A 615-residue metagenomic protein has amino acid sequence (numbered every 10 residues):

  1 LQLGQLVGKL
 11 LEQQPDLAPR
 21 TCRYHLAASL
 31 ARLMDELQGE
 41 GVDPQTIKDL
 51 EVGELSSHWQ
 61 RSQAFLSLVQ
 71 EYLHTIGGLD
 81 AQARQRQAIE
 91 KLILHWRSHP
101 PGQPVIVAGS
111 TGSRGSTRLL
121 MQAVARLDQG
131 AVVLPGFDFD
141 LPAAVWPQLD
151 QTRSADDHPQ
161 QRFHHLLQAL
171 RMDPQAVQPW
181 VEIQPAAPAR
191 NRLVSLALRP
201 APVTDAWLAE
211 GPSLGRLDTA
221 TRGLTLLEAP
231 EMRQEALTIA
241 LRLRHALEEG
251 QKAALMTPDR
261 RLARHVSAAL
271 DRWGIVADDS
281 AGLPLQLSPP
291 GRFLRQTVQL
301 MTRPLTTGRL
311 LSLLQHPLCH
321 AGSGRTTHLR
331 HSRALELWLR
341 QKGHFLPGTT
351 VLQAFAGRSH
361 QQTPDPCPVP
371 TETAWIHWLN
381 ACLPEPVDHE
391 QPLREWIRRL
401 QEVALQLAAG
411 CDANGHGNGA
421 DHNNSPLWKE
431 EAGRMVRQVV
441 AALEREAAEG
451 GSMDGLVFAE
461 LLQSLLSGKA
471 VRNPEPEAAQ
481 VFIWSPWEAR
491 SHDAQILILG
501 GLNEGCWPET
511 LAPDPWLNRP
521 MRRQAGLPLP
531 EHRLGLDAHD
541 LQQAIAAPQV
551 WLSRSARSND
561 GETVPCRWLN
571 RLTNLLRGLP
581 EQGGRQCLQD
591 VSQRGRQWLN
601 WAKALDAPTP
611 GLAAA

Functional and structural regions predicted by a protein language model:
L1-A615: Polyanion-engaging groove/track-forming segments
